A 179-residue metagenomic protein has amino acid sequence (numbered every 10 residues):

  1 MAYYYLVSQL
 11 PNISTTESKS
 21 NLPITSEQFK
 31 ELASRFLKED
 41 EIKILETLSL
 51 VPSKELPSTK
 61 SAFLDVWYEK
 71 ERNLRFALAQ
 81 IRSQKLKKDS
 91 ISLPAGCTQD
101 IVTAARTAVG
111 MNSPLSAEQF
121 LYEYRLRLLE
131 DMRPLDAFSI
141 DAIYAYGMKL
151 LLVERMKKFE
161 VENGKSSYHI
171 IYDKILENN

Functional and structural regions predicted by a protein language model:
M1-N179: Extended alpha-helical surfaces
